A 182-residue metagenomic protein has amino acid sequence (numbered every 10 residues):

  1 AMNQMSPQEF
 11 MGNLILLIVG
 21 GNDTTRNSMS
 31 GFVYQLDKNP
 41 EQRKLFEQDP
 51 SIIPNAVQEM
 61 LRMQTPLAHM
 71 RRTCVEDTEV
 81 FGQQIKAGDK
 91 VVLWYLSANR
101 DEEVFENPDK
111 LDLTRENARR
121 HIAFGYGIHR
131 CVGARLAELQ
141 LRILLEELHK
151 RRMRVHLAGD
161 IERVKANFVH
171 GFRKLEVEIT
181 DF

Functional and structural regions predicted by a protein language model:
A1-F182: Cytochrome P450
